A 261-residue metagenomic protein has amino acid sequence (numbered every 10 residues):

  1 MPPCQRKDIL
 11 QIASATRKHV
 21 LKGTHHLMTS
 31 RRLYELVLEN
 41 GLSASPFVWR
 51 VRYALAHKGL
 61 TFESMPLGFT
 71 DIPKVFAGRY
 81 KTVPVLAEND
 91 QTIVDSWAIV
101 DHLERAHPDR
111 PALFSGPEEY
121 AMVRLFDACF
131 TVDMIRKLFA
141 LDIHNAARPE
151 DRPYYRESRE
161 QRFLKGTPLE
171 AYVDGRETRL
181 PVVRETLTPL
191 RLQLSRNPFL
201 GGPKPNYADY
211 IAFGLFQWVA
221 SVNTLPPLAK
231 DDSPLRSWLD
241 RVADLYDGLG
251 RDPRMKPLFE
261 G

Functional and structural regions predicted by a protein language model:
D8, A13-A15, V20: Acidic, Ala/Val/Gly-enriched low-complexity intrinsically disordered segments
K18-E157: GST-like domain detector, emphasizing the conserved glutathione-binding G-site in the N-terminal thioredoxin-like
R50, A54-H57, H102, V182-Q193 (+1 more regions): Amphipathic alpha-helical segments that form well-ordered structural scaffolds and often line/cohere around active
M65-D71, P205, M255-P257: Acidic carboxylate-rich catalytic motifs and surrounding loops in phosphoryl-/glycosyl-chemistry enzymes
V132-S237: GST-like fold's C-terminal all-alpha helical module
V219-G261: Long, positively charged, glycine-interspersed low-complexity recognition regions
